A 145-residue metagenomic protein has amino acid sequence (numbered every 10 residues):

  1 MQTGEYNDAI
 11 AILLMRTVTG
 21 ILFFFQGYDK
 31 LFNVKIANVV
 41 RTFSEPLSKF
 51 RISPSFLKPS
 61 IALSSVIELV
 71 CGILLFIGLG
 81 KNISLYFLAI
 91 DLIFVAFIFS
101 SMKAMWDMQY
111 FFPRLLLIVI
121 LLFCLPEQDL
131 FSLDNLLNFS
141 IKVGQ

Functional and structural regions predicted by a protein language model:
M1-N38, I52-V66, V70, I77-Q145: Extended, low-polarity transmembrane helix blocks
S44-L47: Juxtamembrane inter-helical linkers in multi-pass membrane proteins
